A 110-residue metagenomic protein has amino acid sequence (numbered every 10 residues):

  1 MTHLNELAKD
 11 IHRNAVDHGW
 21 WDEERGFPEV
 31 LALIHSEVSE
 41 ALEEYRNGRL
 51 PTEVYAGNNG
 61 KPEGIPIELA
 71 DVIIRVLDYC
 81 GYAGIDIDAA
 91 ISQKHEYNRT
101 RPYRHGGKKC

Functional and structural regions predicted by a protein language model:
M1-C110: Flexible "arm" and connector segments at domain edges
